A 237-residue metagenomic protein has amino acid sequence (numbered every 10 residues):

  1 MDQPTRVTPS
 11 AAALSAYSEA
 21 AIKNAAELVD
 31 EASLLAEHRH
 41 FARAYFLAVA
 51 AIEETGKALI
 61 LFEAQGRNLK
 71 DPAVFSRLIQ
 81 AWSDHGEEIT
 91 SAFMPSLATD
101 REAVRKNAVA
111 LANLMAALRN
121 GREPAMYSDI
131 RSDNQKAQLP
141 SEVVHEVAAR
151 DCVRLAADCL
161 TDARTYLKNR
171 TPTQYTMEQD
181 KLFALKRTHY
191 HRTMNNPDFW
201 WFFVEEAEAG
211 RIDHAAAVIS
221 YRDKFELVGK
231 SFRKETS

Functional and structural regions predicted by a protein language model:
M1-S237: Terminal alpha-helical segments
